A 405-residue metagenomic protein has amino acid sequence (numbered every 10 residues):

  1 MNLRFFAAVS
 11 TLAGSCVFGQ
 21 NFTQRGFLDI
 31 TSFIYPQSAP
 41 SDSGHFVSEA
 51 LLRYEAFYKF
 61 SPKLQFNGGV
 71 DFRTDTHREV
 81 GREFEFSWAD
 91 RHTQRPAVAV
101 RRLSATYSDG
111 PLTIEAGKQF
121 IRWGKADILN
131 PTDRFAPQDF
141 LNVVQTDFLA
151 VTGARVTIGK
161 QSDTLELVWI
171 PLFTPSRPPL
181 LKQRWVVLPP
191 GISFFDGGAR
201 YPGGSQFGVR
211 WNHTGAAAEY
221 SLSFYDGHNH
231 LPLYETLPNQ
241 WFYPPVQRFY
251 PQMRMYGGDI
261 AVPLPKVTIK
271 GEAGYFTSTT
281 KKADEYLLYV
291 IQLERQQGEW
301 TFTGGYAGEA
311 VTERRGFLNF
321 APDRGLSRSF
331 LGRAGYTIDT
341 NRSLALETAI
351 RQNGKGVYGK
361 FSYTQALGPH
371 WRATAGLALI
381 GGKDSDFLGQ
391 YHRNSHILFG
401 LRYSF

Functional and structural regions predicted by a protein language model:
F22, A56-Y58, T106-D109, K118 (+9 more regions): Residue-level signature of outer-membrane beta-barrel architecture
F22, P62-F66, P111-I114, S162-L165 (+5 more regions): Repeated loop/turn-to-beta-strand initiation elements of outer-membrane beta-barrel proteins
G26-L28, G68, A116, V156 (+10 more regions): Membrane-embedded beta-strand positions of outer-membrane beta-barrel proteins
F27-S38, A89, R101, A136-D139 (+4 more regions): Transmembrane beta-strand segments that form the barrel wall of outer-membrane beta-barrel proteins
S48-Y54, P96-L103, A150-A154, S205-V209 (+7 more regions): Hydrophobic, lipid-facing positions within transmembrane beta-strands of outer-membrane proteins
F57-W185, A216, G382: Outer membrane beta-barrel
L264-R351: Detector for outer-membrane/organellar transmembrane beta-barrel domains, recognizing the amphipathic beta-strand
R372, A378-L379, Y391-F405: Outer-membrane beta-barrel "beta-signal"
